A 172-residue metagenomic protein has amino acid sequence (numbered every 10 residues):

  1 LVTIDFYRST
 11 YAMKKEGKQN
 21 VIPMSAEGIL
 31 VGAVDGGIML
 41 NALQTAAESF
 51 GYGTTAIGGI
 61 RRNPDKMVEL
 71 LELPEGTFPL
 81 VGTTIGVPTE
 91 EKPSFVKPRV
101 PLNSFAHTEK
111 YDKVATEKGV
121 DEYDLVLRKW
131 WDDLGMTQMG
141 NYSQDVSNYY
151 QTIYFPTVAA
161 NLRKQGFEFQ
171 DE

Functional and structural regions predicted by a protein language model:
L1-E172: Acidic, surface-exposed loops and disordered segments
